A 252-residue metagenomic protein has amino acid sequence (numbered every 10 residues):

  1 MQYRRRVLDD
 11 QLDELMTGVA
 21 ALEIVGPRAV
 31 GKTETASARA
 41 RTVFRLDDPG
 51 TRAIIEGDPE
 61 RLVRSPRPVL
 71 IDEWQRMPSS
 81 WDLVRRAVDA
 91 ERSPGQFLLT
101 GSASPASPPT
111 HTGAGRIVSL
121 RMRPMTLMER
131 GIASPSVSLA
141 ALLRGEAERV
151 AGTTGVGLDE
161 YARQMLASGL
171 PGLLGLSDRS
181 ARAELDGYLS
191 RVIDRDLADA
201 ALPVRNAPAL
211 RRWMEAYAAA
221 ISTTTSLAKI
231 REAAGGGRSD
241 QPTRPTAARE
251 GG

Functional and structural regions predicted by a protein language model:
M1-D13: N-terminal pre-Walker A segment at the start of P-loop NTPase domains
A21-I24: Hydrophobic anchor at the beta1->P-loop junction of P-loop NTPases
P27: P-loop (Walker A) phosphate-binding loop of NTP-binding proteins
K32-T33: Conserved lysine of the Walker
I54-L98: Conserved nucleotide-sensing/catalytic segment adjacent to the nucleotide-binding pocket in NTP-handling enzymes
P105-L120, G131-S136: Short regulatory helix/loop adjacent to the ATP-binding pocket of P-loop NTPases
P135-G252: Interdomain hinge/linker elements that couple catalytic modules in large macromolecular machines
